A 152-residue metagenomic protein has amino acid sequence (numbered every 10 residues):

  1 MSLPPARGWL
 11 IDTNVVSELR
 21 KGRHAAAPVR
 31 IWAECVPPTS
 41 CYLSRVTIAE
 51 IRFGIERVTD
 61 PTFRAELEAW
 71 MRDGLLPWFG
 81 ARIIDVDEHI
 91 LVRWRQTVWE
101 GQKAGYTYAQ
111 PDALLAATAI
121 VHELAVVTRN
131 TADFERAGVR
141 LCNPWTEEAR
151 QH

Functional and structural regions predicted by a protein language model:
M1-P4, A116-H152: Acidic, PIN/NYN-like endoribonuclease modules and their adjacent C-terminal/linker elements
M1-S44, E56-D73, E148-H152: Short, well-structured N-terminal submotif of metal-dependent ribonuclease cores
S2-G8, F53-V58, G80-A125: Active-site neighborhoods of divalent-metal-dependent phosphate/nucleic-acid chemistry enzymes
V16, I48-I51, L91, F134: A generic structural signal for short hydrophobic patches within well-formed alpha-helices
E18-L19, G54, R93-W94, A137 (+1 more regions): Residues that scaffold the ATP/ADP-binding catalytic core of kinase and kinase-like folds
S44, V86-E88, R129, P144: Conserved beta-strand termini and adjacent loop/short-helix elements that scaffold enzyme active sites in alpha/beta
A49, I90-V92, E147-Q151: A short acidic, often aromatic-flanked loop/helix-cap motif at beta-alpha or helix-coil junctions that lines enzyme
L76: Acidic/polar active-site rim loop that often engages polyanionic ligands
